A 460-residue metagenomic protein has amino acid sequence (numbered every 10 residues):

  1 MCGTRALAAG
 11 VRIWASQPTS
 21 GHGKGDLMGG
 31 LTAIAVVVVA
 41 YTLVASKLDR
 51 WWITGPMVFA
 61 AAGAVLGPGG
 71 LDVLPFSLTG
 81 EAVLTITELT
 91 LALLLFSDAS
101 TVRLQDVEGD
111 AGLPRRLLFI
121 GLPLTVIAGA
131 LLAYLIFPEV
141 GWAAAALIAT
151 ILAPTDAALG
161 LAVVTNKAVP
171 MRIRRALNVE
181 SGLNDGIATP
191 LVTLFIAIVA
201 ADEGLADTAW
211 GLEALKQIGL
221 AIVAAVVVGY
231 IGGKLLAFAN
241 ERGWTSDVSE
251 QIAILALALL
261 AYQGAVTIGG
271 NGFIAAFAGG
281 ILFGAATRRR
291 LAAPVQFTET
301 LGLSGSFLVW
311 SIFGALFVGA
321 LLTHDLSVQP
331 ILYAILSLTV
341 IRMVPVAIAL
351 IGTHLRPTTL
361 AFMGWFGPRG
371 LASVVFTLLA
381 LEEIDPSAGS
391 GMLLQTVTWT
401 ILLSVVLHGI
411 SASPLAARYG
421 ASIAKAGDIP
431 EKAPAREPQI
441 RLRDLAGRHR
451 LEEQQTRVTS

Functional and structural regions predicted by a protein language model:
R12-T459: Transmembrane helical cores of multi-pass secondary ion antiporters/exchangers
